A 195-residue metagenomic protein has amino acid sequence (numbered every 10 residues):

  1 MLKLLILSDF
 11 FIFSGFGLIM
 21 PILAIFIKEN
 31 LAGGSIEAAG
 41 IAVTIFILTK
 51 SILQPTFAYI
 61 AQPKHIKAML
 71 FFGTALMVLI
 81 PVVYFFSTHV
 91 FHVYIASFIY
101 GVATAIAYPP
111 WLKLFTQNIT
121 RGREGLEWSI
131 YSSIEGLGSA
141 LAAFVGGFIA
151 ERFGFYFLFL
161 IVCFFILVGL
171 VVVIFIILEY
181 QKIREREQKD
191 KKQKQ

Functional and structural regions predicted by a protein language model:
M1-I47: Helix-loop boundary and gating motifs at the non-cytosolic
I36-E37, R121-Y131: Loop-to-transmembrane helix entry/capping segments in MFS-fold secondary transporters and related SLC/MFSD carriers
I47-P55, S139-A140: Residue-level signature of mid-helix packing/kink "hotspots" within the transmembrane helices of 12-pass Major
L53-H65, A150: Helix-to-loop junctions at the C-terminal end of transmembrane segments in multipass secondary transporters
A68-V82, C163: Structural signature of the two symmetry-related core transmembrane helices
F85-A96: Helix-loop junctions at membrane interfaces in 12-TM secondary transporters
I106-I119: Intracellular juxtamembrane helix-capping segments at the cytosolic ends of symmetry-related transmembrane helices
A150-I166: A membrane-interface helix-boundary motif in multi-pass transporters
